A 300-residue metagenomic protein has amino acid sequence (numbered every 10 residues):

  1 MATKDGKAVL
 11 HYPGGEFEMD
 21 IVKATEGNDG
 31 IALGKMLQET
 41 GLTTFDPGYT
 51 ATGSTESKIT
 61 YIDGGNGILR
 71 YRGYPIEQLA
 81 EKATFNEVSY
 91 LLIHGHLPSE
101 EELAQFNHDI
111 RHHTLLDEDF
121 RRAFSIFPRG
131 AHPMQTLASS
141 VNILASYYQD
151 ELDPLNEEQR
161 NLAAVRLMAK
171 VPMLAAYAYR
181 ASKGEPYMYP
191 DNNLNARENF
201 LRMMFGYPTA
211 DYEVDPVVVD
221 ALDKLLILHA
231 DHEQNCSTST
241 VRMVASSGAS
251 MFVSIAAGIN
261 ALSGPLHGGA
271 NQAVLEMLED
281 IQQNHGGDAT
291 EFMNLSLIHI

Functional and structural regions predicted by a protein language model:
T3-I298: Hydrophobic alpha-helical bundle cores within soluble ligand-binding/oligomerization subdomains
